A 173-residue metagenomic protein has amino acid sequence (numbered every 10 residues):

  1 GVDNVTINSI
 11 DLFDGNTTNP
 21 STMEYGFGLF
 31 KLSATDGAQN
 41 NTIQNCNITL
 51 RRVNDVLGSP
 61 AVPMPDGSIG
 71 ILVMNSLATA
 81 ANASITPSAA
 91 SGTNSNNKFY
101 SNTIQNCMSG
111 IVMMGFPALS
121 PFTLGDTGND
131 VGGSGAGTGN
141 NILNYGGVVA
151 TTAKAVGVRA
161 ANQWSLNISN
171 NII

Functional and structural regions predicted by a protein language model:
G1, T6, M23-F27: Beta-strand-rich receptor-binding modules of extracellular spikes/adhesins
D3-D14, G37-R52, A80-G110, P121-V148 (+1 more regions): Right-handed parallel beta-helix
N19-A34, V56-N94, N106-G128, N144-N162: Extracellular beta-strand/beta-solenoid scaffold signature
